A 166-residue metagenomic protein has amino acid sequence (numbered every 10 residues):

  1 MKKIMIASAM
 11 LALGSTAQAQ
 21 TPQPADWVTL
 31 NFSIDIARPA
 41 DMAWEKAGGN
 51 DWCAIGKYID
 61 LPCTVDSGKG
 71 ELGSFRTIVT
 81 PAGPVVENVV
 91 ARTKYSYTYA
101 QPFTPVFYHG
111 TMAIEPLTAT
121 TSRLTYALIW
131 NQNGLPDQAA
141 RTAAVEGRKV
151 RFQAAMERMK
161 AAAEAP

Functional and structural regions predicted by a protein language model:
I4-L13: Sec-dependent N-terminal signal peptides
A17-S67: Hydrophobic ligand-binding cavity/cleft-lining segments
P24, S67-G68, V89, I114-P116: Short secondary-structure boundary/capping segments
D35, D51-K57, L61-H109, R123 (+2 more regions): Glycine-rich portal/gate segments that line the openings of hydrophobic small-molecule binding cavities
D41-E45, V150-E157, A161: Solvent-exposed, polar/charged alpha-helical surfaces in well-ordered, non-transmembrane soluble domains, broadly
P102-A154: Beta-strand/loop substructures that line and gate deep hydrophobic ligand-binding cavities in soluble
